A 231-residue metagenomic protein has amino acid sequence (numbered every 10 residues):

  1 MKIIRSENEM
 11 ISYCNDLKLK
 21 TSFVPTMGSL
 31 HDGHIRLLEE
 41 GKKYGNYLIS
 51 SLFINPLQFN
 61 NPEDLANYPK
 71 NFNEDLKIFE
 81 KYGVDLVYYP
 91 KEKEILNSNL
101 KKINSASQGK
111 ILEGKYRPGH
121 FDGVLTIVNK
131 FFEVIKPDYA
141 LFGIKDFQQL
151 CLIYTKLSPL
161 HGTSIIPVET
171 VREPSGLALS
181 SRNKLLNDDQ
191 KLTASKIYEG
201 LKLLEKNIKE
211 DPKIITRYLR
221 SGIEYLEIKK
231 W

Functional and structural regions predicted by a protein language model:
M1-S221, K229: Nucleotidyltransferase catalytic core that binds NTPs
